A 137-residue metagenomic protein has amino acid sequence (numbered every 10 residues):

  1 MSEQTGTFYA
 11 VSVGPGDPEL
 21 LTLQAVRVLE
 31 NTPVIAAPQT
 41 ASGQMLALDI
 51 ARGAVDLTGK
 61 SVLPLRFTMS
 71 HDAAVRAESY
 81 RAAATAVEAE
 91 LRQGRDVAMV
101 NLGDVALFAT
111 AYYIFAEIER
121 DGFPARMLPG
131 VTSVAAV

Functional and structural regions predicted by a protein language model:
M1-P18, L23-A25, E30-R126: Class I S-adenosyl-L-methionine
L23, A136-V137: Short hydrophobic alpha-helical segments that form membrane-spanning helices or hydrophobic packing faces of helical
P129-A136: Short, flexible loop segments at boundaries between secondary-structure elements
